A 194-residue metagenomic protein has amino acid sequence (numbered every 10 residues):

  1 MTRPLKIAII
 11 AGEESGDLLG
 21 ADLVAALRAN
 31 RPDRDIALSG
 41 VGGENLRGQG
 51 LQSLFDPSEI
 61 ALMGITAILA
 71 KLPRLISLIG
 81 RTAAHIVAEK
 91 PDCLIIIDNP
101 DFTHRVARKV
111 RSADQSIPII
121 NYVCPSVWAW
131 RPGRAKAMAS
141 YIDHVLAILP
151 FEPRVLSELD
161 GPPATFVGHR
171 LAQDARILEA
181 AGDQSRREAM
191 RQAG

Functional and structural regions predicted by a protein language model:
T2: A short, basic/flexible loop-to-alpha-helix module at the beginning of a structural domain
L5-R191: Active-site and donor-binding regions of nucleotide-sugar-utilizing enzymes
